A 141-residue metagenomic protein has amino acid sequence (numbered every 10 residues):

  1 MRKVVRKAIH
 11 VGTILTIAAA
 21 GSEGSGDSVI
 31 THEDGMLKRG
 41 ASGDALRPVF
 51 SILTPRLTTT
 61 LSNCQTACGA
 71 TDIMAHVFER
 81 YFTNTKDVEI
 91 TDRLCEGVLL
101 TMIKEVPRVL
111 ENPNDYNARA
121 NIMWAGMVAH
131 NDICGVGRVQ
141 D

Functional and structural regions predicted by a protein language model:
M1-D87: A glycine/threonine-rich phosphate-anchoring loop and its flanking beta-alpha core in nucleotide/phosphate-binding
R80-D141: Active-site segments that bind and position negatively charged phosphate/pyrophosphate groups
